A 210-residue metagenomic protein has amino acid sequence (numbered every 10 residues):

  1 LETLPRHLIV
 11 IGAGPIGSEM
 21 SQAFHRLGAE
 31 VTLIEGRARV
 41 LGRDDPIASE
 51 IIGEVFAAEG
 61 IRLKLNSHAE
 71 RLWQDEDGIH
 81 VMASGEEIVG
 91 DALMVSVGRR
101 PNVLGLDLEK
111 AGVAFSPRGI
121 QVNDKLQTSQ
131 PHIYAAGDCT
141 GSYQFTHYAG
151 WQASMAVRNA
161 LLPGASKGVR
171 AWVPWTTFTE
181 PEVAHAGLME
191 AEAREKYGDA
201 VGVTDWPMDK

Functional and structural regions predicted by a protein language model:
L1-P5, I88, A92-L162: FAD-site-proximal beta/loop scaffold in flavoenzymes
I11-G14, D138: Glycine-rich Rossmann-fold phosphate-binding loop(s) that bind the pyrophosphate of adenine dinucleotide cofactors
G17-S18: N-terminal Rossmann-fold NAD(P) dinucleotide-binding loop
S21-R26: Gly/Ala-rich phosphate-binding loop of Rossmann-like dinucleotide-binding domains, activating on the conserved
L27-D124, M208: A Rossmann-like FAD-binding core segment of flavoenzymes
D45, A58, A69-E70, R99-N102 (+1 more regions): Mid-to-C-terminal Rossmann-like scaffold of FAD/NAD(P)H-dependent oxidoreductases
R62-K64, Y134, G202-T204: General small-molecule cofactor/ligand-binding pocket signal
